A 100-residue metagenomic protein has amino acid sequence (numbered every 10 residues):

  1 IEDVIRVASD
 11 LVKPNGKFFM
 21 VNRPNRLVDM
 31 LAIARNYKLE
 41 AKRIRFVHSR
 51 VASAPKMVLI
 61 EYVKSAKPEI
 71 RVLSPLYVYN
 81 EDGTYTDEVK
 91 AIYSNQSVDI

Functional and structural regions predicted by a protein language model:
I1-H48, S53-P55: Conserved Class I SAM-dependent methyltransferase catalytic core
P55-I100: SAM/dcSAM-binding transferase cores
